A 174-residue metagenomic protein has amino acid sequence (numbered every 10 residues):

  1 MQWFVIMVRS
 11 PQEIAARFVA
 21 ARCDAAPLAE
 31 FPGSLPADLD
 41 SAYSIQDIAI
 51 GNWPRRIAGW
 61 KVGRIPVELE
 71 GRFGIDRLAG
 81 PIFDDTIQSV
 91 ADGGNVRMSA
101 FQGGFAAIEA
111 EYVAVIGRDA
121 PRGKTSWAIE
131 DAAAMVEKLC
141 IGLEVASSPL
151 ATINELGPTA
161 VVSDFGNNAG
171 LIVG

Functional and structural regions predicted by a protein language model:
M1-I6: Short, Lys/Arg-enriched N-terminal segments with co-localized hydrophobic residues within the first ~10-30 amino acids
V8-G174: Catalytic-core "active-site belt" of small-molecule-metabolizing enzymes, emphasizing His/Asp/Glu-rich regions
